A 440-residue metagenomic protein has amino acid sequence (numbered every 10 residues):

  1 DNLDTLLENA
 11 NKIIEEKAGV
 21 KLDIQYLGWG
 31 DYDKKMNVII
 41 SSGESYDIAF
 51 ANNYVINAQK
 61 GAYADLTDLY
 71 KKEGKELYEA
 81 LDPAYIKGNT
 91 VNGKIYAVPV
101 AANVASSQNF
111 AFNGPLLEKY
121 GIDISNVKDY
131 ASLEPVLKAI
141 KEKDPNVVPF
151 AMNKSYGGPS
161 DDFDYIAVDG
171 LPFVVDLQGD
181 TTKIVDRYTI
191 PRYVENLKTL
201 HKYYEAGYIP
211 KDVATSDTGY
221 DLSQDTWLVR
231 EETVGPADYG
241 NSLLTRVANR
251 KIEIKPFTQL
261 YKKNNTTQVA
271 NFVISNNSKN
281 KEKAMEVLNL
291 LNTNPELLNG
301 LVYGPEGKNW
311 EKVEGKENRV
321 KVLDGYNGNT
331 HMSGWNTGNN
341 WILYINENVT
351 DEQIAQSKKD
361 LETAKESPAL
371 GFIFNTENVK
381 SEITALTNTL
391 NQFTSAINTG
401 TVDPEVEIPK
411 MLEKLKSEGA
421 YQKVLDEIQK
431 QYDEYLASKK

Functional and structural regions predicted by a protein language model:
D1-K440: Extracytoplasmic/secretory soluble proteins
